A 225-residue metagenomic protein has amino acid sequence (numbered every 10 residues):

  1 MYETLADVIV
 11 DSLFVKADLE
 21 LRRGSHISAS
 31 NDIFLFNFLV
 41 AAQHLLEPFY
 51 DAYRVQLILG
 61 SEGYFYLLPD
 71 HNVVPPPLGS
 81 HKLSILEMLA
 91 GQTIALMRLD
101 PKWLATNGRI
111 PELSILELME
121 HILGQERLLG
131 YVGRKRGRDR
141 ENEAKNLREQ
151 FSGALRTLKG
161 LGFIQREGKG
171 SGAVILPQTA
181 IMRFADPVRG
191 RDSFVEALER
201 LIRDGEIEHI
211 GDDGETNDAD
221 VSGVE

Functional and structural regions predicted by a protein language model:
M1-I85: Eukaryotic partner-binding/assembly regions in large regulatory complexes
G24-S30, A105-M119, E126-E143: Short acidic, hydrophobic short linear motifs in intrinsically disordered regions
F38-L45, N142-G160: Short amphipathic alpha-helical interaction segments
D51-G60, L155, K159-G170: A short, conserved structural fragment
A52, A95-D100, L118-Q125, T157 (+1 more regions): Amphipathic alpha-helical interaction surfaces
Y64-L68, S171-T179: Minor-groove-contacting beta-hairpin "wing" of winged helix-turn-helix DNA-binding domains
S80-G108: Positively charged, polyanion-binding regions of nucleic-acid-associated proteins
A180-D220: Short, amphipathic alpha-helical interaction segments positioned at domain boundaries
